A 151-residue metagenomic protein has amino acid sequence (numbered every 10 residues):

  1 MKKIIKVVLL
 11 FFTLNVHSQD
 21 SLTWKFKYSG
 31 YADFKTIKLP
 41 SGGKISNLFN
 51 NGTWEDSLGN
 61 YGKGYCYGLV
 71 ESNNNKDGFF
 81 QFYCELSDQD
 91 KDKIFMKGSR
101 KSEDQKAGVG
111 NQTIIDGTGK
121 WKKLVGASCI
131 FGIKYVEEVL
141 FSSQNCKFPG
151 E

Functional and structural regions predicted by a protein language model:
K2-L10: Sec-dependent signal peptide recognition, specifically the positively charged N-region followed immediately by
T13-H17: N-terminal signal peptide c-region/cleavage motif recognized by signal peptidases
Q19-E151: Beta-strand-enriched cores of mature, soluble protein domains
